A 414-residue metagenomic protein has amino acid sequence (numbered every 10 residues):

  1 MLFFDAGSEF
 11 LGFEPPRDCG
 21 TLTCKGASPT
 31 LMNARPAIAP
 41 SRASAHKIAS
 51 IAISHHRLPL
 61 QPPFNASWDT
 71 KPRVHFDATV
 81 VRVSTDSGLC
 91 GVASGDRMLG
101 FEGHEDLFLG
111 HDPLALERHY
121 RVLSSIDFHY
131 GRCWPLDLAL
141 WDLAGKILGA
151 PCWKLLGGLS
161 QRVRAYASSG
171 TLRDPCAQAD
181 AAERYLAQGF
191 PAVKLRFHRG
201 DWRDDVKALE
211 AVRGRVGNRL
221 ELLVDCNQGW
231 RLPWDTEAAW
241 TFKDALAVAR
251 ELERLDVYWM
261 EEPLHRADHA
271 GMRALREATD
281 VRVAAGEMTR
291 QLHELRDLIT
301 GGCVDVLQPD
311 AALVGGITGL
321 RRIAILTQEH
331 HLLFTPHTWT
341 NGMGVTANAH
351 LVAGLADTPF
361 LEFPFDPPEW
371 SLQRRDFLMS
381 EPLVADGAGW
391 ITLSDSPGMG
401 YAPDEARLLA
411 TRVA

Functional and structural regions predicted by a protein language model:
F3-F4, F10-F13: Aromatic (phenylalanine/tyrosine) cluster motif
N33, I38, A43-P63, D69 (+3 more regions): Flexible C-terminal active-site loop/helix
A45, S50-A52, V83-L148: Metal- or metallocofactor-binding catalytic centers and their adjacent structured scaffolds across diverse enzyme
I48, G88, L136, G149 (+7 more regions): Conserved, mostly hydrophobic/aromatic
G110-H111, A115-R118, D256, H265-A284 (+1 more regions): Shared catalytic-loop signature of beta/alpha-barrel
R162-T279: Metal-dependent enolase-superfamily TIM-barrel catalytic cores that perform enediolate-based chemistry
